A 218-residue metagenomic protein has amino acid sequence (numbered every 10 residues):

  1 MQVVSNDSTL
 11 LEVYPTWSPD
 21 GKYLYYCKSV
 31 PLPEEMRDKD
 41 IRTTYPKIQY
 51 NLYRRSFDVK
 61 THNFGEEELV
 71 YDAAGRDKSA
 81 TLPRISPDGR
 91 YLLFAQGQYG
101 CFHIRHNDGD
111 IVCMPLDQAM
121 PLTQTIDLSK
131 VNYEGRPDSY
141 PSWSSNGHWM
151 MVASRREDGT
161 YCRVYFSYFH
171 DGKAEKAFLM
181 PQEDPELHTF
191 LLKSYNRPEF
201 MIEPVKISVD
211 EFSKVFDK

Functional and structural regions predicted by a protein language model:
M1-K218: Sequence signature of WD/YWTD-type beta-propeller architectures
